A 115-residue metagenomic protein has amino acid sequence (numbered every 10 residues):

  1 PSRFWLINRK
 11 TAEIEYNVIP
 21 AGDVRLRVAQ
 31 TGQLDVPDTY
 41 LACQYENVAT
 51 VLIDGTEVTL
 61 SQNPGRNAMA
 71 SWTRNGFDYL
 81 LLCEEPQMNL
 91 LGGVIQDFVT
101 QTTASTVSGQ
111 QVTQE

Functional and structural regions predicted by a protein language model:
P1-D78: Short, solvent-exposed recognition patches
N75-E115: Surface-exposed amphipathic alpha-helical segments
